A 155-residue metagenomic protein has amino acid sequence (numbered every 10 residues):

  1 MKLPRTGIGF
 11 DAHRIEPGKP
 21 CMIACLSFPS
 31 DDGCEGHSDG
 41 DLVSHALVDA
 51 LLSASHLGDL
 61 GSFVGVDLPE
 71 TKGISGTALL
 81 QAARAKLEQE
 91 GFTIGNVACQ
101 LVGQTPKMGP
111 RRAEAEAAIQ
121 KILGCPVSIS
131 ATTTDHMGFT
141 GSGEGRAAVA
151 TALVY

Functional and structural regions predicted by a protein language model:
K2-A118: RNase III-family endoribonuclease catalytic core
C125-P126: Short acidic capping loops at alpha-helix termini that bridge into adjacent secondary structure
I129-T133: Pyridoxal 5′-phosphate
T134-T140: Short, surface-exposed loop/turn segments at secondary-structure boundaries that line and modulate
T140-Y155: C-terminal edge-of-domain segments
